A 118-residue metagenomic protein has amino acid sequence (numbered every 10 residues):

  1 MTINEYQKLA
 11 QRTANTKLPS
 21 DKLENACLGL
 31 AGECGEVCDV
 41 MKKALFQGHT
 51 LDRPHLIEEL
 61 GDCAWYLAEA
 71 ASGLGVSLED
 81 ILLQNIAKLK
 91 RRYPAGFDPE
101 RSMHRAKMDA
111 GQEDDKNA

Functional and structural regions predicted by a protein language model:
M1-L60, A64-A118: Flexible "arm" and connector segments at domain edges
